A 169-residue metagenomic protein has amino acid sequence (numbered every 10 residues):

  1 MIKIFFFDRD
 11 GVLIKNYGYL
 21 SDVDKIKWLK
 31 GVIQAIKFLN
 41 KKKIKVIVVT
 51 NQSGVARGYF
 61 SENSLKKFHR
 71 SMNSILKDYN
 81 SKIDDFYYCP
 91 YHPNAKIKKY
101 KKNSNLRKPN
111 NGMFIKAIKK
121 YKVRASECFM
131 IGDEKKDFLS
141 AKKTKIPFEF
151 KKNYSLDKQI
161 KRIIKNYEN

Functional and structural regions predicted by a protein language model:
M1-I47: Active-site neighborhood of HAD-like aspartate-dependent phosphohydrolases
K3, R70-D84, K96-M130, E134-N169: Asp-based, Mg2+/Mn2+-dependent phosphohydrolase catalytic module
D8, C89-P90, I131, K152: Conserved residues at the C-terminal ends of beta-strands
D8-D10, N51, D133, D137: Acidic active-site catalytic centers that drive phospho-/nucleotidyl reactions and related ester hydrolyses
V12-N16, Y87-K98: Short, basic/glycine-rich phosphate-binding loops at helix/coil junctions that contact nucleotide phosphates
L13-K15, A56, D137-F138: Catalytic P-loop NTPase motifs of RecA-like helicase/translocase cores
D24-K25, G58-N63, K101: Short, solvent-exposed loop/turn segments at secondary-structure boundaries
V32, I36-M72, S81-H92, A141: Substrate-recognition element of Asp-dependent hydrolases with the DxDx(T/V) motif
